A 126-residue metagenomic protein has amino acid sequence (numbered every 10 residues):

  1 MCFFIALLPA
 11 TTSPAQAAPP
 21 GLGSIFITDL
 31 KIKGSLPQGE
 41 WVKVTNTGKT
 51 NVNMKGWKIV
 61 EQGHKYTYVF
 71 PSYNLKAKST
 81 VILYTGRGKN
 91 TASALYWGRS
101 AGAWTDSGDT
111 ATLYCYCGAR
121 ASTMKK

Functional and structural regions predicted by a protein language model:
M1-P9: Bacterial N-terminal signal peptides
T11-K55, G102-D106, A121-K126: A structural motif detector for short, solvent-exposed N-terminal "entry" segments of globular domains
G48, Q62-G63, C117: Solvent-exposed strand-loop boundary residues in beta-sheet-rich modules
N53-H64: Catalytic Cys-His active-site segments of thiol-dependent hydrolases/isopeptidases
H64-G98: Intrinsically disordered, low-complexity Pro/Gly/Ser/Thr-rich segments with frequent PxxP/GP/PP motifs and embedded
K89-K126: Terminal connector regions
